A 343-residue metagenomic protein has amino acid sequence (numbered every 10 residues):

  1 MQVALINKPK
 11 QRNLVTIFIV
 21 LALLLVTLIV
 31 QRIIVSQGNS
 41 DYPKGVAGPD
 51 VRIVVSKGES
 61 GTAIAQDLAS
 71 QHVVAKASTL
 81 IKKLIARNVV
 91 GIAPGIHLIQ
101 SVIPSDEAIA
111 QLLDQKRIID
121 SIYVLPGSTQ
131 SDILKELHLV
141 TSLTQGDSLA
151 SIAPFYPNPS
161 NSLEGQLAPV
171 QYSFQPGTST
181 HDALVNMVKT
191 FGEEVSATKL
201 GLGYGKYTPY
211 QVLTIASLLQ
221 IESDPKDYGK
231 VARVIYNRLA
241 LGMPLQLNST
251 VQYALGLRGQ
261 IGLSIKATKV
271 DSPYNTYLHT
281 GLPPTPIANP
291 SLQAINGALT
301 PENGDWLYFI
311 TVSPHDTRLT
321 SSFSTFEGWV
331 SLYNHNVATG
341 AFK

Functional and structural regions predicted by a protein language model:
M1-Q11: N-terminal Lys/Arg-rich, disordered targeting/topogenic segments
L5, L28-Q37: Short, contiguous, well-ordered secondary-structure segments
K10-N13, R52-S56, Q71, A77 (+2 more regions): N-terminal short leaders/motifs
R12-T16, S56-S60, I81-K83, I133 (+3 more regions): A broad, low-specificity signal for short, low-complexity segments enriched in glycine/proline and polar/charged
T16-Q31: Hydrophobic membrane-insertion alpha-helices, especially the h-region of bacterial N-terminal signal peptides
V20-L24, P43, D50-V51, P209: Non-catalytic interaction surface on structured domains
I33-V195: Signal peptide-directed extracytoplasmic domains
K135, L139-L143, Y156-K343: Bacterial extracytoplasmic/cell-wall-associated proteins, especially those involved in peptidoglycan
